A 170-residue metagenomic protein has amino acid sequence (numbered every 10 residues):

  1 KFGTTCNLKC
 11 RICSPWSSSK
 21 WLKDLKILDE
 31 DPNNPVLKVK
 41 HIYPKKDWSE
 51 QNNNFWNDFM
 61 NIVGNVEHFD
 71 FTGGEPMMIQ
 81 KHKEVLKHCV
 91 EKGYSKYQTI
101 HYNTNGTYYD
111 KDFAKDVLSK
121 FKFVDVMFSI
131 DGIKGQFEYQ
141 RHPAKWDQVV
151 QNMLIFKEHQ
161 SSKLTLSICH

Functional and structural regions predicted by a protein language model:
K1-T5, W16-Q51, V63-K81, K92-K111 (+2 more regions): Core AdoMet radical
K9: Conserved two-metal-ion catalytic palm core of "right-hand" nucleic acid polymerases, unifying RNA-dependent RNA
I12: Short, cysteine/histidine-rich loop/knuckle motifs that typically chelate Zn2+
Q51-F59: Alpha-helix-centered segments that form part of catalytic cores
L86, A114-K115, V150-K157: Generic structural signal for well-ordered alpha-helices, preferentially at hydrophobic/aromatic core positions
C89: Catalytic phosphate/metal-binding cores of nucleic-acid and nucleotide-processing enzymes, i.e., regions that mediate
D116-F123, K157-Q160: Acidic (Asp/Glu)-rich catalytic clusters
